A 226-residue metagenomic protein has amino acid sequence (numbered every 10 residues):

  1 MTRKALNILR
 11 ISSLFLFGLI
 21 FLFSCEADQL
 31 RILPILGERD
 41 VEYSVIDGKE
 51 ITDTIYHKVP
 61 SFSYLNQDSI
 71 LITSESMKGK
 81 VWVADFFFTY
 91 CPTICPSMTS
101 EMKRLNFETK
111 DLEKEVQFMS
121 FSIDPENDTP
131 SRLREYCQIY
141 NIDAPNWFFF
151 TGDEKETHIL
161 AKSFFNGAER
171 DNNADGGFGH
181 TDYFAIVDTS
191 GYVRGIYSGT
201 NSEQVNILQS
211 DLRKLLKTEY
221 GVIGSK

Functional and structural regions predicted by a protein language model:
T2-S61: N-terminal targeting signals for export/organelle localization
T54, D68-S69, T189: Coil residues (strongly favoring Ser/Thr
V59-P60, W82, T181-Y183: Short loop/turn microsegments at loop-to-beta-strand junctions
S63-Y64, I186: Hydrophobic beta-strand positions
S74-M102, M119: Short active-site neighborhood of thiol/selenol oxidoreductases, capturing the structured segment around
K114-D128, P145-K155: Thiol-based oxidoreductase modules, predominantly thioredoxin-like and allied folds used for disulfide exchange
R134-T181: Short, internal strand/loop/helix patches that form the active-site neighborhood or redox-interaction surface
D171-K226: Thiol-/selenol-based redox modules, centered on thioredoxin-like and closely related oxidoreductase domains
